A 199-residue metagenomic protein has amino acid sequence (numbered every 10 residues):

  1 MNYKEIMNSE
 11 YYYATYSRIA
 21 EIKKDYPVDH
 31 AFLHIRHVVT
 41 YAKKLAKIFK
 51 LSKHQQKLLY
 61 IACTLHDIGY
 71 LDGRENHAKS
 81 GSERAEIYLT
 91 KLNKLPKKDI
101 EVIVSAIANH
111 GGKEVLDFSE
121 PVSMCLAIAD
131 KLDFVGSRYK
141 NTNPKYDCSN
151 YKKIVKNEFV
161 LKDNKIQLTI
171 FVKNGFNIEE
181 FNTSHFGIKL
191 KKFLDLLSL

Functional and structural regions predicted by a protein language model:
M1-N76: Acidic/His-rich, divalent-metal-binding segments that scaffold phosphate/diphosphate chemistry
M1-S17, D130, E179-L199: Conserved, charge-rich beta-strand/loop surface module that forms ligand/interface-binding patches within domains
F49-V160: Divalent metal-dependent catalytic cores for phosphoryl transfer on phosphate-bearing substrates
G136-L199: Terminal helices and disordered tails flanking the catalytic cores of nucleotide-processing hydrolases
